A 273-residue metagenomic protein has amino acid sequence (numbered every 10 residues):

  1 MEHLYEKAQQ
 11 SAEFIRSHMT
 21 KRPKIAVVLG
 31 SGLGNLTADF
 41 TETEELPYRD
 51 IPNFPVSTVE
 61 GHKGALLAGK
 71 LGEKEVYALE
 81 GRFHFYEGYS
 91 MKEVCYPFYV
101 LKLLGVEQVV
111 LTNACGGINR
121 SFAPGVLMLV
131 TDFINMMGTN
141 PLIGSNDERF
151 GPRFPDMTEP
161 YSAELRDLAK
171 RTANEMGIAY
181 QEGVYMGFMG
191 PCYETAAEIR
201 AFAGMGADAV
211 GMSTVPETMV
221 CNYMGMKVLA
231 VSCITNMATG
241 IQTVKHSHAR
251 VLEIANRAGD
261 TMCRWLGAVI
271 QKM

Functional and structural regions predicted by a protein language model:
M1-M157: Metabolite-binding pocket within alpha/beta catalytic cores that recognizes anionic/polar moieties
F14, H18, E164, L168-A179 (+1 more regions): Generic non-transmembrane alpha-helical segments
L101-G105, A203, N222: Non-catalytic positions within long, well-ordered alpha-helices that form the structural scaffold/packing of enzyme
E107-Q108, D208, K227: Short acidic/polar active-site loop segments enriched in Thr and Asp
N146-Y185: Metal-dependent peptidase/peptidase-like ectodomains
T172-D208, M273: Active-site/ligand-binding-proximal alpha/beta "capping" segment
M212-R250: Zn-dependent metallopeptidase/amidohydrolase metal-coordination segment
T239-M273: His/Asp/Glu-rich mid-to-C-terminal helical/loop segments that flank catalytic regions of hydrolases
